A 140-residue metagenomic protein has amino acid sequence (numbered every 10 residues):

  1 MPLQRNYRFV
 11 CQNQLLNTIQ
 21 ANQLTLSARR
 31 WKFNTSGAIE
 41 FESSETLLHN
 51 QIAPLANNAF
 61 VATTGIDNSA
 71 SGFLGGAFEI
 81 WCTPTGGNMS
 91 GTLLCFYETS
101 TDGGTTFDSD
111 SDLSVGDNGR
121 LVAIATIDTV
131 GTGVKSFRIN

Functional and structural regions predicted by a protein language model:
M1-N140: Surface-exposed, low-hydrophobicity beta-strand/loop segments enriched in small/polar/acidic residues
